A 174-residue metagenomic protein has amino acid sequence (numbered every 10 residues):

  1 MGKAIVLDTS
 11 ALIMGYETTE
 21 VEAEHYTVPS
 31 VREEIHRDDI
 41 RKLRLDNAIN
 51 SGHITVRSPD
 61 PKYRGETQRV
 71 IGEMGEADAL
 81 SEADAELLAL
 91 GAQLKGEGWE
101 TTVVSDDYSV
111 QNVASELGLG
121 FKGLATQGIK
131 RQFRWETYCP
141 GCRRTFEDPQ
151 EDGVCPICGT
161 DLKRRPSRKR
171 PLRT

Functional and structural regions predicted by a protein language model:
G2-K95, W99-E100, Y108, E116 (+1 more regions): Active-site-proximal, substrate-binding regions of enzyme catalytic domains and RNA-binding/basic surfaces
E24-V31, L119-R131: Short hydrophobic/aromatic-enriched beta-strand-loop microsegments
T101-V103, F121: Hydrophobic beta-strand scaffold residues
Q132-W135, E151: Short metal-coordination and nucleic-acid-contact micro-motifs, chiefly zinc-binding Cys/His arrays
Y138-C142, C155-C158: Short cysteine-rich clusters marking metal-coordination/redox-active sites
E147-V154: Short linker/helix segments within small regulatory modules
C158-S167: Short Cys/His-rich micro-motifs in 6-15 aa windows
P166-T174: Long, charge-rich boundary regions
